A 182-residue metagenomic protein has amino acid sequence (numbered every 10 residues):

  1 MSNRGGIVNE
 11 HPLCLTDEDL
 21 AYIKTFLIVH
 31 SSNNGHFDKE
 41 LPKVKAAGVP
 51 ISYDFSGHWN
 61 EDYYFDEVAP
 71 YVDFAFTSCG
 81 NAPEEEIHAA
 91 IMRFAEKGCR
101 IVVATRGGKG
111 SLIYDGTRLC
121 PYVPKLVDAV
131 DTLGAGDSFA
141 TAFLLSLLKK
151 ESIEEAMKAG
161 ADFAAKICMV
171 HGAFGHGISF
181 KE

Functional and structural regions predicted by a protein language model:
M1-L119: Ribokinase/PfkB-type carbohydrate-kinase core domain
H88-E182: Conserved phosphate-binding/catalytic region of the ribokinase-like
